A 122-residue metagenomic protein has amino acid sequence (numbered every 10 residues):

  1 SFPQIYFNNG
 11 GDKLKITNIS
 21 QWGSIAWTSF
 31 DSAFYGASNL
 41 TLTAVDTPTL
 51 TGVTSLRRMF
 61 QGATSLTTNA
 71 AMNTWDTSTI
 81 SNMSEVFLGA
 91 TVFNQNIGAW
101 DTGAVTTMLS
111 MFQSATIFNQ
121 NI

Functional and structural regions predicted by a protein language model:
S1-I122: Negatively charged
